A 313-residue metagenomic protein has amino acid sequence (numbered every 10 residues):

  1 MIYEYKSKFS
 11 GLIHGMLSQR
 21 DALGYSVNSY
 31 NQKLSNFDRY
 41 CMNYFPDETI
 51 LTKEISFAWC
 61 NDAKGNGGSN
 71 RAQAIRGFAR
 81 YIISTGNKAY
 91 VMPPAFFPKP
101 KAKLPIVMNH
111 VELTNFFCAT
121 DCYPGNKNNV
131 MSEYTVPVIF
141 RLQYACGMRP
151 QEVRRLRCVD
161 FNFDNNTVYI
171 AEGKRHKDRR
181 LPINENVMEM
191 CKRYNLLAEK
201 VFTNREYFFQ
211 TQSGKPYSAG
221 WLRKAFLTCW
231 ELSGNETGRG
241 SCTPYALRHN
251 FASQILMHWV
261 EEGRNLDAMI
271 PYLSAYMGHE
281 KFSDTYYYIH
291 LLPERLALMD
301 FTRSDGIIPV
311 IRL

Functional and structural regions predicted by a protein language model:
M1-L313: Conserved catalytic core of the tyrosine transesterase superfamily
